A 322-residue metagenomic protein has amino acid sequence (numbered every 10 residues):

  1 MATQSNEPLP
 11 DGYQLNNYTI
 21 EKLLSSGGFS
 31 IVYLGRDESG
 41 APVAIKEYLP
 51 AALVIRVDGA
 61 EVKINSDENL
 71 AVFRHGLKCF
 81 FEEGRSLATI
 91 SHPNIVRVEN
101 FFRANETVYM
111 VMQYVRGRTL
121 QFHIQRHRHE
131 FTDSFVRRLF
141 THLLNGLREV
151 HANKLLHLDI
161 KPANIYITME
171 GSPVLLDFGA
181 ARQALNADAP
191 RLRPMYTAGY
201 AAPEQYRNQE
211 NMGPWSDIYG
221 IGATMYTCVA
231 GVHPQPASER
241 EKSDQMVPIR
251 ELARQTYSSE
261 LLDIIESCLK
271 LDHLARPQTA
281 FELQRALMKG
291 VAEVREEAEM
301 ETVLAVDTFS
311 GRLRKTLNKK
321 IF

Functional and structural regions predicted by a protein language model:
E21-G27, V32: Protein kinase glycine-rich loop
V57-T89: AlphaC helix of the eukaryotic protein kinase fold
F101: Activation-segment/catalytic-loop signature of the eukaryotic protein kinase fold
N105-T119, H123: Conserved short submotifs of the Hanks-type protein kinase catalytic core that shape the nucleotide-binding pocket
L139-F140: Activation segment signature within eukaryotic-like protein kinase domains
L143-L155: Protein kinase catalytic-loop region centered on the HRD/HxD motif
G199-V294: C-terminal lobe helix-coil module of Hanks-type protein kinase domains
